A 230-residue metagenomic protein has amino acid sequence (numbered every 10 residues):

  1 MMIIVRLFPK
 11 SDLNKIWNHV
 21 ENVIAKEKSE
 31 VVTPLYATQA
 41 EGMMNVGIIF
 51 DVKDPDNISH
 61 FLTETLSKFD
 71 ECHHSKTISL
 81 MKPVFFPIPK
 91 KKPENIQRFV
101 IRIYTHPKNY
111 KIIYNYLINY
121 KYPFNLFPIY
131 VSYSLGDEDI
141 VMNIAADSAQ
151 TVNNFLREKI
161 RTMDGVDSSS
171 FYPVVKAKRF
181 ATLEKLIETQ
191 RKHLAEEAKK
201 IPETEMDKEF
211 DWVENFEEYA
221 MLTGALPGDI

Functional and structural regions predicted by a protein language model:
M1-I230: A compositional/biophysical signature of low hydrophobicity enriched in polar/charged and small residues
